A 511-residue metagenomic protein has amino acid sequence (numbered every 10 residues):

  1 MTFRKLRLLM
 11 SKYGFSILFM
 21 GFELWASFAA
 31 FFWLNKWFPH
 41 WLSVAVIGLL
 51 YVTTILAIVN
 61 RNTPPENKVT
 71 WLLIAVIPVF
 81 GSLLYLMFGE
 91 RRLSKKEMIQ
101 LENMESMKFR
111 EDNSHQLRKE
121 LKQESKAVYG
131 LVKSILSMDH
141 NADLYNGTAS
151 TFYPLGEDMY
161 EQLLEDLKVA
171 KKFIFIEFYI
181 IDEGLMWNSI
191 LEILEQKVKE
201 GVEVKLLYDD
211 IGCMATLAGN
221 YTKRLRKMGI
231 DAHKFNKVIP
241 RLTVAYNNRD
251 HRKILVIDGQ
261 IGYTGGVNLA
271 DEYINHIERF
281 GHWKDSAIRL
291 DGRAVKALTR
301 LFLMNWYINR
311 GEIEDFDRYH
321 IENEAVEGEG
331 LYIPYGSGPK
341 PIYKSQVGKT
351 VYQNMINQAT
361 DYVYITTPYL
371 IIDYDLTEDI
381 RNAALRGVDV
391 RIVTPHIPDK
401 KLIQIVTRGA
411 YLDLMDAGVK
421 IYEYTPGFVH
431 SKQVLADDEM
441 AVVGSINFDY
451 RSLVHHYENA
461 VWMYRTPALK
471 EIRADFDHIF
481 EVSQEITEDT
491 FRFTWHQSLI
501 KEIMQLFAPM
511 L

Functional and structural regions predicted by a protein language model:
T2-F38, Q116-L511: Charged, low-complexity intrinsically disordered terminal segments
W37-V46: Structural signature of hydrophobic alpha-helical transmembrane segments
V46-R118: Transmembrane alpha-helices and immediately adjacent membrane-cytoplasm interface residues in multi-pass integral
